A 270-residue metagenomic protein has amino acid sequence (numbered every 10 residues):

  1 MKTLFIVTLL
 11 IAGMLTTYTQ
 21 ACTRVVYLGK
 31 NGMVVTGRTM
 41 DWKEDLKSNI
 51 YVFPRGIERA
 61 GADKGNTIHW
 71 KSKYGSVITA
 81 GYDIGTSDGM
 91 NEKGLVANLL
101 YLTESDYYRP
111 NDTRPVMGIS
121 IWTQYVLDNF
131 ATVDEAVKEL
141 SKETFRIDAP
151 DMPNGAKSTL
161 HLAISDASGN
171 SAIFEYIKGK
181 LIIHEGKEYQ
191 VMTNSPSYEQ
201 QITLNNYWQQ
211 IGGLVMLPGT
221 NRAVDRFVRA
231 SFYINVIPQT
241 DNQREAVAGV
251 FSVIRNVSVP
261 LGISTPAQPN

Functional and structural regions predicted by a protein language model:
M1-I6: Positively charged n-region of N-terminal signal peptides that target proteins for export
V7-M14: Bacterial N-terminal signal peptides
Q20-V26, K30-V35, N49, R59 (+4 more regions): C-terminus-biased signal that marks the final domain/tail of proteins
A21-R114, I147: A contiguous strand-loop segment
L28-N31, N91-K93, D166-G169, E175-K180 (+1 more regions): Short acidic-glycine loop/turn motifs at beta-strand connectors
D45-L46, D106-Y108, A172-E175, I182-G186 (+1 more regions): Short helix/loop capping segments that flank catalytic or ligand/cofactor-binding pockets
V116-A149, Q239, Q243-V253: Proteins synthesized as precursors that undergo proteolytic processing into mature forms
V137-F174: Aromatic- and glycine-enriched pocket-lining scaffold segments that form the walls of small-molecule binding clefts
